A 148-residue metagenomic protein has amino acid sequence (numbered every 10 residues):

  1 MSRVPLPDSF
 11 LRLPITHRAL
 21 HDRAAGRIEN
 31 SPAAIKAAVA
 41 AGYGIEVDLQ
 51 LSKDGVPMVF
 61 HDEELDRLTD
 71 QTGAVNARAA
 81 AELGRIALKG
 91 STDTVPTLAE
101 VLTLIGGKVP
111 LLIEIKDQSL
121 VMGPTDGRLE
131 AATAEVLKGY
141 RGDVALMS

Functional and structural regions predicted by a protein language model:
M1-S148: Phosphate-group recognition and catalysis centered on beta-loop-alpha active-site segments
